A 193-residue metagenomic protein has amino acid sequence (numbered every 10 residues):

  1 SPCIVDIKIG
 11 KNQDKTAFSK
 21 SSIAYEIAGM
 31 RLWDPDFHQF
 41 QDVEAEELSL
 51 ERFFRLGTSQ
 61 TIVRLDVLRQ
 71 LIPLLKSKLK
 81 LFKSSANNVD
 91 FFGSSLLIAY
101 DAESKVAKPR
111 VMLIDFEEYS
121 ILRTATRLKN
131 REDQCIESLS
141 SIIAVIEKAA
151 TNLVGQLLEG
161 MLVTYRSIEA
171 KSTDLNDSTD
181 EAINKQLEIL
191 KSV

Functional and structural regions predicted by a protein language model:
S1-V193: Polybasic, positively charged surfaces/segments
